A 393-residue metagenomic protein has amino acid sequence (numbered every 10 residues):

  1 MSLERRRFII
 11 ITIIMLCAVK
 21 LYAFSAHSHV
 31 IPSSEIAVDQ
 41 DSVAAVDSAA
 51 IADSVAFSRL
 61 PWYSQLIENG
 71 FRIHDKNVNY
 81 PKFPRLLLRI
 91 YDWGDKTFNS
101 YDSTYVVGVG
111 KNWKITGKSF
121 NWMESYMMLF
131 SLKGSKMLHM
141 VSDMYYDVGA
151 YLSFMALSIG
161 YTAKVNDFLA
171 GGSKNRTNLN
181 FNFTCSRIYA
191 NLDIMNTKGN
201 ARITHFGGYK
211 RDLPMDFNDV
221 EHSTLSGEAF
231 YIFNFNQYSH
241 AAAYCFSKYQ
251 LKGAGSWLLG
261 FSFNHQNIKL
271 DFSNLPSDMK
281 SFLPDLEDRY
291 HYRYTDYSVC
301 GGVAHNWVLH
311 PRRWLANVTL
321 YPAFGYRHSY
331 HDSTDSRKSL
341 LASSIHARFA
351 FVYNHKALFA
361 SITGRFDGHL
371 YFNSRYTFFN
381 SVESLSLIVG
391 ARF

Functional and structural regions predicted by a protein language model:
S28, N180-R293, R365: Outer-membrane pore/translocation modules
V109-I115, Y146, M155-L157, S186-A190 (+7 more regions): Outer-envelope beta-barrel architecture signal
G117, V148-F154, L179-C185, G227-F233 (+5 more regions): Residues on the lipid-exposed face of transmembrane beta-strands in outer-membrane beta-barrel proteins
S119-S125, F154-S158, A163-D167, C185-R187 (+8 more regions): Transmembrane beta-strands of outer-membrane beta-barrel pores
M123-D147, S158-G172: Surface-exposed strand-loop-strand hairpins of Gram-negative outer-membrane beta-barrel proteins
L138-S142, L169-S173, D216-E221, Y290-T295 (+2 more regions): Replace "Gram-negative outer membrane beta-barrel proteins" with "bacterial and organellar outer membrane beta-barrel
Q266-R348, V352-Y353, A357: Outer-membrane beta-barrel transmembrane domain signature
H346-R392: Predominantly the C-terminal beta-signal and adjacent terminal strand-loop region of outer-membrane beta-barrel
